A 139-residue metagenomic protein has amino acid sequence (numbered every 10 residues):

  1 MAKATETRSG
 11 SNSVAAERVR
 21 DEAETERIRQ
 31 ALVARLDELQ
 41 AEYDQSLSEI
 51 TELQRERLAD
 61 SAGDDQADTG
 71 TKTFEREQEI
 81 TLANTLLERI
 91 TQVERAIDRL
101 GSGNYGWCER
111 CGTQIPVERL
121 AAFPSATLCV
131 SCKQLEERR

Functional and structural regions predicted by a protein language model:
A2-S102: Interaction interfaces in information-processing and related assembly proteins
L32, C111, L120: Residue-level signature of catalytic and energy-coupling elements of molecular machines, predominantly ATP/GTP-dependent
G101-N104, A122: Residue-level signal for mature regions of secreted extracellular proteins and peptides
G106-E109, T127: Cys/His-enriched microdomains
R110-C111, S131: Short, cysteine/histidine-rich loop/knuckle motifs that typically chelate Zn2+
I115, E136: Cys/His-rich microdomains that often coordinate metals
E118-F123, R139: Short Cys/His-rich "knuckle" micro-motifs
A126-Q134: Cysteine-rich micro-motifs
